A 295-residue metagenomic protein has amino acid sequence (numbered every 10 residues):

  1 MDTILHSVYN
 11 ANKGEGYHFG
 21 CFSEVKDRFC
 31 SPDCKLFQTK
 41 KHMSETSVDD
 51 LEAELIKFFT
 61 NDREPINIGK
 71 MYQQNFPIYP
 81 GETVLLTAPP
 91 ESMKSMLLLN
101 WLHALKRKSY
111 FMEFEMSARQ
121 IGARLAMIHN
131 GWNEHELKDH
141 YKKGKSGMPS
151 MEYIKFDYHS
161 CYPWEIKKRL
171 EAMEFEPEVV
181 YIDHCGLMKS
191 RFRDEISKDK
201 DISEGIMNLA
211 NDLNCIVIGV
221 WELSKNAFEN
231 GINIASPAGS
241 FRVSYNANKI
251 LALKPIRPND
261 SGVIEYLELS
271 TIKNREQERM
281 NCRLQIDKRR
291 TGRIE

Functional and structural regions predicted by a protein language model:
M1-Q38: Cysteine-centered metal-binding/redox modules
N10, F22, Q38-E52, I56-T60 (+6 more regions): C-terminal regions of RecA-like/P-loop NTPase motor modules
G20-C21, C30-W132: The Walker A/P-loop phosphate-binding site
G69-N75, M96, A104, K108-E176 (+3 more regions): Cytosolic-facing regulatory segments adjacent to core modules
K108, N214-I216: Proline-centered loop/turn at the N-terminus of a beta-strand
E115-M116, G219-S224, I256: A short beta-strand-to-loop transition that corresponds to the Sensor-1 phosphate-sensing loop of AAA+ P-loop ATPases
D183-H184: Walker B catalytic acidic pair
K189-K200, N230-A235: Flexible beta-alpha connector loops of hexameric P-loop NTPases
